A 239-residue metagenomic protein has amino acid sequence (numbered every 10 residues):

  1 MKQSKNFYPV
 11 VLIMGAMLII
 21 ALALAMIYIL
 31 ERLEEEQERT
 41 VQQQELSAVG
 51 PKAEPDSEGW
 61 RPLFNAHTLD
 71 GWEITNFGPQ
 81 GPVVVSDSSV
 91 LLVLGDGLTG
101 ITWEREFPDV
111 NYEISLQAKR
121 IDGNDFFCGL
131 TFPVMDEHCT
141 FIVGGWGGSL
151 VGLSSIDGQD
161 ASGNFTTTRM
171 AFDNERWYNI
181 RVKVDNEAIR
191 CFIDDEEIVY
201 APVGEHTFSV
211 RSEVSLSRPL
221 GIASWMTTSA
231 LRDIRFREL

Functional and structural regions predicted by a protein language model:
K2-I19: N-terminal Sec-pathway targeting helices
A21-Y28, V49-P51: Generic alpha-helical structural signal
L24-E38: Hydrophobic single-pass membrane-insertion segments
E35-L239: Carbohydrate-interacting regions of secretory-pathway proteins
